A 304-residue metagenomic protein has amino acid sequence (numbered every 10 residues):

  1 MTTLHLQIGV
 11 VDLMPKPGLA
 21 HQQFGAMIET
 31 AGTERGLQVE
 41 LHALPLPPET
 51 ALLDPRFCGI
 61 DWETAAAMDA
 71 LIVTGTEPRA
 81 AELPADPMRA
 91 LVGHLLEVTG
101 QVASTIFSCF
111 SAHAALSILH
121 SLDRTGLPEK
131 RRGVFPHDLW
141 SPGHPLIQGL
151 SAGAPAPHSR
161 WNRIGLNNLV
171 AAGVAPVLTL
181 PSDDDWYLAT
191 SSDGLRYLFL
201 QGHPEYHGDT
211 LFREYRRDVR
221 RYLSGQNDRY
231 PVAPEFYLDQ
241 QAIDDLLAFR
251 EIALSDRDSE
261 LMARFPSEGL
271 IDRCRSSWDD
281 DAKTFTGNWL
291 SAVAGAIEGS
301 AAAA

Functional and structural regions predicted by a protein language model:
M1-G25, E29-L46, E63, A67 (+3 more regions): Amide-donor transfer/coupling interface in amidating biosynthetic enzymes
V11, P55-C58, A103, R124 (+1 more regions): A general structural-boundary detector
P17, T50, A80, A114 (+1 more regions): Flexible, glycine-rich phosphate/dinucleotide-binding loops and adjacent beta-alpha linkers at cofactor/substrate
A20-Q23, A51-L53, L83-P84: Short, glycine/acidic-enriched capping/hinge loops at junctions between secondary-structure elements
T50-A67: Glycine-rich, highly charged phosphate/nucleotide-binding loops
D54, A85-R89, D279: A conditional alpha-helix N-cap/helix-loop micro-motif detector
V73-S141: Cysteine-nucleophile active-site neighborhood
